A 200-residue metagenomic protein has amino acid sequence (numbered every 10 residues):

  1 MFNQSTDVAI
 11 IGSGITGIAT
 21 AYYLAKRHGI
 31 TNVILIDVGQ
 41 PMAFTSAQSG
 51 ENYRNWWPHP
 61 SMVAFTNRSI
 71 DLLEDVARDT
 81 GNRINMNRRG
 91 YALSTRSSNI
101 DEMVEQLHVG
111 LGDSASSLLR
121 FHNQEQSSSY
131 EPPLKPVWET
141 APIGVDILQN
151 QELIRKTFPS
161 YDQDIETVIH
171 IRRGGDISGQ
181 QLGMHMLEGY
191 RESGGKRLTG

Functional and structural regions predicted by a protein language model:
F2-T16, I34: Beta1/beta-strand and adjacent pyrophosphate-binding region of the FAD-binding site in flavoprotein oxidoreductases
G12, D37, T95: Short beta-strand/turn micro-motifs composed of small residues that flank or help shape donor/cofactor-binding pockets
T20-A21, G195: Small-residue (primarily alanine) positions within well-ordered alpha-helices, especially packing/interaction faces
A21, A25-K26, G189: Gly/Ala-rich phosphate-binding loop of Rossmann-like dinucleotide-binding domains, activating on the conserved
A25-A47: Glycine-rich FAD pyrophosphate-binding loop
E51-L153, T157: Dinucleotide-binding Rossmann-like beta1-alpha1 core, especially the glycine-rich loop that anchors the ADP
K156, V168-G200: Helical element adjacent to the flavin cofactor pocket in flavoenzyme catalytic cores
